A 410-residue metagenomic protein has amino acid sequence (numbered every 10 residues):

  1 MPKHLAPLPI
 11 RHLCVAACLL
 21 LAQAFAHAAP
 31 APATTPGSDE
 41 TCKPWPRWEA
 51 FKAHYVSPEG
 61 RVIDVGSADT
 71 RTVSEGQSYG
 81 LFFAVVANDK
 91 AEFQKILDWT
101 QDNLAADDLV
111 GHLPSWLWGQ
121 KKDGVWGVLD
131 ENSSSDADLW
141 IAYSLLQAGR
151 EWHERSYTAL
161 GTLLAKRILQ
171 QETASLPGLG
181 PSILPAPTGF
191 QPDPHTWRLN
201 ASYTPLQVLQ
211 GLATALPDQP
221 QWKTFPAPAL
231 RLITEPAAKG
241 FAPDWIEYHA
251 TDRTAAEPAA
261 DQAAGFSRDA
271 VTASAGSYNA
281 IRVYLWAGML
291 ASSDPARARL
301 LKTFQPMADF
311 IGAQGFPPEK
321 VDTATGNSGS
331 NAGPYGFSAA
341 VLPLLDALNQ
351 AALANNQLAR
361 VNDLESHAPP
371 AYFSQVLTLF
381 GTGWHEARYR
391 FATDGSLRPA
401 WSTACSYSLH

Functional and structural regions predicted by a protein language model:
P2-C14: Bacterial N-terminal signal peptides that target proteins for export
H12-A24: Bacterial N-terminal signal peptides
F25-A33: Signal peptide processing junction and immediate N-terminal pro/mature segment of secreted/exported proteins
P32-P46, T70-S74, G111-L113, N132-D136 (+2 more regions): Extended ligand-binding clefts on enzyme/binding-domain cores
P36-D138, S144, E151, F337 (+4 more regions): N-terminal carbohydrate-binding/catalytic regions of secreted carbohydrate-active enzymes
F51, A87, T100-N103, D107 (+10 more regions): Alpha-helical solenoid scaffolds that mediate protein-protein interactions, centered on TPR/SEL1-like repeats but also
G80, E92-F93, E154-G161, L300 (+2 more regions): Solenoid-repeat scaffolds in large eukaryotic assemblies
E319-H410: C-terminal functional modules
